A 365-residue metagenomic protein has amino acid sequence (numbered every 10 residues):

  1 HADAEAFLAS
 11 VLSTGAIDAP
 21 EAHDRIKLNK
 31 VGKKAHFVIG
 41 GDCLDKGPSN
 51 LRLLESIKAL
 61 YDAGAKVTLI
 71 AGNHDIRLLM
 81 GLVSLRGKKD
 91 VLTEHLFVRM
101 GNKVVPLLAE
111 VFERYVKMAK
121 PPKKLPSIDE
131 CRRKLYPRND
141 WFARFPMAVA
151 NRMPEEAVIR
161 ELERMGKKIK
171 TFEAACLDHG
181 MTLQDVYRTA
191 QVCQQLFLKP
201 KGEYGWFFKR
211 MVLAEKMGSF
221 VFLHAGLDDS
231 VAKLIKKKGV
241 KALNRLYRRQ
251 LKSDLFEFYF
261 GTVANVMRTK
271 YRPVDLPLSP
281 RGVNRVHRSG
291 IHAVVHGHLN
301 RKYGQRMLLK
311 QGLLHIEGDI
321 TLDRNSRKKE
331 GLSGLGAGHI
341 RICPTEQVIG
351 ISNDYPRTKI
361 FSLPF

Functional and structural regions predicted by a protein language model:
H1-F365: Feature recognizes metal-dependent phosphohydrolase scaffolds
